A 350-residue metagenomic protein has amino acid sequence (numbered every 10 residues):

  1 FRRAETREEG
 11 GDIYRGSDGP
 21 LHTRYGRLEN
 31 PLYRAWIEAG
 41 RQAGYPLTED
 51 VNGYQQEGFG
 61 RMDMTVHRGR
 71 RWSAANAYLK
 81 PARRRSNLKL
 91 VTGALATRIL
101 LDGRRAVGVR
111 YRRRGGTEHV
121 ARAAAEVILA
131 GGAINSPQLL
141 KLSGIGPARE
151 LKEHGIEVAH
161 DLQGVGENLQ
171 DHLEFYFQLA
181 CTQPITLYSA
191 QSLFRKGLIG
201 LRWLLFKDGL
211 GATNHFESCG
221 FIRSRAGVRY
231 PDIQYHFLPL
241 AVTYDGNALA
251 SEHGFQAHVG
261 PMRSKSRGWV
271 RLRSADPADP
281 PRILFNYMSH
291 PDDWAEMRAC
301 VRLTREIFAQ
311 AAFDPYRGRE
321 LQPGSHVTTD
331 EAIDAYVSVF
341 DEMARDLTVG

Functional and structural regions predicted by a protein language model:
F1-A106, R110-R112, Y176-G200, Y336 (+1 more regions): Conserved redox-cofactor binding core of oxidoreductases
S17-G19, T92-L95, R105-V107, P147 (+7 more regions): Residues that flank catalytic or metal-binding motifs in active/ligand-binding sites
R27-E29, G115, H290-A295, S325-V327: Conserved, non-catalytic sequence blocks in retroelement Pol enzymes and Pol-derived host proteins
T48, K89-V91, E157-D161, H236: General small-molecule cofactor/ligand-binding pocket signal
I99, G108-G200, G209-L210, A275: Glycine-rich loop(s) and the adjacent beta-strand/alpha-helix scaffold that form part
Q178-M297, E331-A335, V339-G350: FAD cofactor-binding and catalytic pocket of flavoenzymes
D314-S325: Short, glycine/acidic-rich hinge or "gate" loops at secondary-structure transitions that mediate conformational
